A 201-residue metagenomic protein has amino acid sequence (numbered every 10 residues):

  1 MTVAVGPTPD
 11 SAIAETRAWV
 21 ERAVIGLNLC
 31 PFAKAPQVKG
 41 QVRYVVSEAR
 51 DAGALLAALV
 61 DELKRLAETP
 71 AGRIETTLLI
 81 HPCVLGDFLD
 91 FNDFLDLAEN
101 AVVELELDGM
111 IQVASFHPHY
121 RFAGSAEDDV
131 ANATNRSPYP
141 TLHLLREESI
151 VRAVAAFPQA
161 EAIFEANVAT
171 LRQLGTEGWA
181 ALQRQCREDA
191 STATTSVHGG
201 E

Functional and structural regions predicted by a protein language model:
T2-E201: Expand to "…catalyze enediolate/carbanion chemistry for C-C bond making/breaking, isomerization, decarboxylation
